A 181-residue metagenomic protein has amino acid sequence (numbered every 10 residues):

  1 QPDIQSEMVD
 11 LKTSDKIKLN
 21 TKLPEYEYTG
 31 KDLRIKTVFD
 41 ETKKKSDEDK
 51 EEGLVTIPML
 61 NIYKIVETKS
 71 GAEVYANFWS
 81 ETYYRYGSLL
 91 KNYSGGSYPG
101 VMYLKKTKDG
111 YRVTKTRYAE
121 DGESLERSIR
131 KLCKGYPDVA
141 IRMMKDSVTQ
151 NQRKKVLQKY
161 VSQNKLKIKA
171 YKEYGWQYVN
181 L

Functional and structural regions predicted by a protein language model:
Q1-F78: N-terminal export/targeting and maturation segments
E27-T29, D40, K64, L104 (+4 more regions): Compositionally biased, intrinsically disordered low-complexity regions enriched in proline and serine
T29, K91-S94, S147: Soluble non-cytosolic domains of exported or imported proteins
K31-I35, S97, Q150: A structural signal for well-ordered alpha-helical scaffolds and beta->alpha junctions
I57-E123: Mature extracytoplasmic domains of secretory-pathway proteins
T114-L181: Low-complexity, intrinsically disordered terminal/linker segments enriched in charged and Gly/Pro repeats
